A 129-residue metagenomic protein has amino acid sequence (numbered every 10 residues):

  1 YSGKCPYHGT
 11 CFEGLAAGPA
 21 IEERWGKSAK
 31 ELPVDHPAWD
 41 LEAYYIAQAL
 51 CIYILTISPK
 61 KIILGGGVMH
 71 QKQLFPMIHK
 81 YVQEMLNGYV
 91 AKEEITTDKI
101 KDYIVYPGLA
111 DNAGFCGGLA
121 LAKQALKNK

Functional and structural regions predicted by a protein language model:
S2-K129: ATP-binding/phosphotransfer module of carbohydrate and carboxylate kinases, centering on a glycine-rich
